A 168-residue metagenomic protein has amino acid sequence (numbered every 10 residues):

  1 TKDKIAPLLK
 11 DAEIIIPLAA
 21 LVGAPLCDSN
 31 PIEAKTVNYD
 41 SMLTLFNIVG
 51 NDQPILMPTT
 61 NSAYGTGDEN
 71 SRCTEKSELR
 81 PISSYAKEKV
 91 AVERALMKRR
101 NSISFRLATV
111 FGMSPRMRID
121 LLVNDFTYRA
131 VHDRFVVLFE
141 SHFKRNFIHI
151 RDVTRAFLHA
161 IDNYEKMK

Functional and structural regions predicted by a protein language model:
T1-T36: NAD(P)H-binding glycine-rich loop region in Rossmannoid oxidoreductase-like domains and their noncatalytic homologs
P17, L43-I82: Conserved Rossmann-fold NAD(P)-dependent oxidoreductase catalytic core, especially the SDR/UDP-sugar
A20, N30, K35-M42, V49 (+2 more regions): Short alpha-helix in the Rossmann-fold core of NAD(P)-dependent oxidoreductases
A24-P25, M57-S71, S84-V90, V110-S114: Conserved catalytic-site region of short-chain dehydrogenase/reductase
A24-S41, C73-P81: Short alpha-helical oligomerization interface
E33, S41-T44, S77, E88-V92 (+1 more regions): Conserved cofactor-binding/catalytic machinery of classical short-chain dehydrogenase/reductase
G50, E69, R80-R106, V131-H132: Active-site Tyr-X1-5-Lys
R94-R145, I150-H159: NAD(P)-dependent short-chain dehydrogenase/reductase
